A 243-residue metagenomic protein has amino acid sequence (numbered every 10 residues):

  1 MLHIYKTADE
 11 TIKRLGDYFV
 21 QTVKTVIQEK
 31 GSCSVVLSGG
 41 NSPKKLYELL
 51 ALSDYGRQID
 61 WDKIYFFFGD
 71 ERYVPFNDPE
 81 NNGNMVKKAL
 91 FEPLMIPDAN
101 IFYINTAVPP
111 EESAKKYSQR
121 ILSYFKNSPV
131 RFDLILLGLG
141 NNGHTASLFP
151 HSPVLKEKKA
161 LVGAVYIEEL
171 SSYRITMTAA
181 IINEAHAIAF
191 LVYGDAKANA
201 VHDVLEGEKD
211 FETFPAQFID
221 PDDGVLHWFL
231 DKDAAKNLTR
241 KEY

Functional and structural regions predicted by a protein language model:
M1-V35: N-terminal glycine-/serine-/threonine-rich phosphate-binding loop
G31-D54: Glycine-rich N-terminal segment of FAD-binding domains in flavoprotein oxidoreductases, spanning the beta-loop-helix
L37-S42, L137-N141, Y193: Glycine-rich beta-strand-to-loop/alpha-helix junction loops that act as flexible
L49-I59, N84, K88, P150-K159 (+1 more regions): A glycine- and small-aliphatic-rich helix-loop capping segment at beta-alpha/alpha-beta transitions that lines
I59-D133: Ligand-binding beta-strand-loop-alpha-helix segment within the catalytic cores of soluble metabolic enzymes
A114-K115, A146-H151, A200-V204, R240: A short secondary-structure junction signal
I135-A180: Class I SAM-dependent methyltransferase SAM-binding "motif I" and its flanking Rossmann-like core
H186-Y243: ATP/nucleoside-binding phosphotransfer catalytic cores, i.e., glycine-rich phosphate-binding loops
